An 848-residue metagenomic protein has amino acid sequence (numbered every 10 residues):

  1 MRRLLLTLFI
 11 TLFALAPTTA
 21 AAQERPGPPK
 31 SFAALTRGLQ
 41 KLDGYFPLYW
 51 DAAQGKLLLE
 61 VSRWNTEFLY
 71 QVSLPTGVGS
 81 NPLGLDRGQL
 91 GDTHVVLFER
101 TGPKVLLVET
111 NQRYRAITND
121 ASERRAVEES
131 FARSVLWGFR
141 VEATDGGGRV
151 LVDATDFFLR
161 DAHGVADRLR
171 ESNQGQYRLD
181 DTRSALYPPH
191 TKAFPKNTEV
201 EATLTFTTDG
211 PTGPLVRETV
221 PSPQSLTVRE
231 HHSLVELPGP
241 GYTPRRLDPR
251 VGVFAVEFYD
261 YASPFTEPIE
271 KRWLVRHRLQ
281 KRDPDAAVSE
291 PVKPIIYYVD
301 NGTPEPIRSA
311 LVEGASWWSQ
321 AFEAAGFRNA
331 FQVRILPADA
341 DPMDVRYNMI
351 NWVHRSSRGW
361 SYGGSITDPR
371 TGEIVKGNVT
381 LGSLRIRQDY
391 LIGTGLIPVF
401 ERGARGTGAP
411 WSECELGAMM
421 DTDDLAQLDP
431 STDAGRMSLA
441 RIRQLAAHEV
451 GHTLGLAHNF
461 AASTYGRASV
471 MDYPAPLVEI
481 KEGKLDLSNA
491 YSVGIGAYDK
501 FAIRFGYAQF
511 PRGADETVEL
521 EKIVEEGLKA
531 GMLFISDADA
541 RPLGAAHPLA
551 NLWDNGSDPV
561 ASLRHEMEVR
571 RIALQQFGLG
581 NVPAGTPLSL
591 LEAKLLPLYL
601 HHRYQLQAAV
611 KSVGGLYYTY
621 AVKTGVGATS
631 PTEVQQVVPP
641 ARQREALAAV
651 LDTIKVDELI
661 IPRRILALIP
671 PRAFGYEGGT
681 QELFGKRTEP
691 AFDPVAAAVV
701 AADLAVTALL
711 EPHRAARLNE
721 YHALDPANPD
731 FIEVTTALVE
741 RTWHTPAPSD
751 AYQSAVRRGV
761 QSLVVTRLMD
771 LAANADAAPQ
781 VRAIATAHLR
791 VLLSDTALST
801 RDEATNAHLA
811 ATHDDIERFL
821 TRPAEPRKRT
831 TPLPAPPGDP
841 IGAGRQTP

Functional and structural regions predicted by a protein language model:
M1-L4: Positively charged n-region of N-terminal signal peptides that target proteins for export
T7-A16: Bacterial N-terminal signal peptides
Q23-T303, A321, L336-D433, I442 (+3 more regions): Auxiliary tRNA-acceptor-end handling modules of aminoacyl-tRNA synthetases
P26, R63, Q89, N301 (+4 more regions): Soluble non-cytosolic domains of exported or imported proteins
T66, G302-A330: Zn2+-dependent metallopeptidase catalytic core
S316-F327, R355, G451-H452, P476 (+1 more regions): Sec-exported extracytoplasmic/periplasmic mature domains
I335-H354, A440-A497: The catalytic-center signature of Zn2+-dependent metalloproteases
M437, S463-P848: Conserved catalytic/binding loops enriched for acidic/polar residues
